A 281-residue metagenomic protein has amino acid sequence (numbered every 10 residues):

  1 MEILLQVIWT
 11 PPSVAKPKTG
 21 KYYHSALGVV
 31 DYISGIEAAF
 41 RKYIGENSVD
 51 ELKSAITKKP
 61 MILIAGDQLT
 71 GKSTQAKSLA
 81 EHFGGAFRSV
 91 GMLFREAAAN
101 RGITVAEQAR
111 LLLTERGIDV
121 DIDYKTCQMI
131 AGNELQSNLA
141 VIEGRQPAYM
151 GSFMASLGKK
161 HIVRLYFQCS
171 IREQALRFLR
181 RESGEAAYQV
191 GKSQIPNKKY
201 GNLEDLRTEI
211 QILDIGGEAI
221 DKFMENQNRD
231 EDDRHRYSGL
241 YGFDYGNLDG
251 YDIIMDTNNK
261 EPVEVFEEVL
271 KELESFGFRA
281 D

Functional and structural regions predicted by a protein language model:
E2-L52, D214-I220, M224, N228-D281: NTP-dependent small-molecule kinase module
L52-K59: Phosphate-binding P-loop
I64: Hydrophobic anchor at the beta1->P-loop junction of P-loop NTPases
D67: P-loop (Walker A) phosphate-binding loop of NTP-binding proteins
T70: ATP-binding Walker
S73: Walker A/P-loop
V90-K160, I171-L176, R180-I220, M224-E225 (+1 more regions): ATP-dependent small-molecule kinase phosphotransfer cores that center on conserved nucleotide phosphate-binding segments
